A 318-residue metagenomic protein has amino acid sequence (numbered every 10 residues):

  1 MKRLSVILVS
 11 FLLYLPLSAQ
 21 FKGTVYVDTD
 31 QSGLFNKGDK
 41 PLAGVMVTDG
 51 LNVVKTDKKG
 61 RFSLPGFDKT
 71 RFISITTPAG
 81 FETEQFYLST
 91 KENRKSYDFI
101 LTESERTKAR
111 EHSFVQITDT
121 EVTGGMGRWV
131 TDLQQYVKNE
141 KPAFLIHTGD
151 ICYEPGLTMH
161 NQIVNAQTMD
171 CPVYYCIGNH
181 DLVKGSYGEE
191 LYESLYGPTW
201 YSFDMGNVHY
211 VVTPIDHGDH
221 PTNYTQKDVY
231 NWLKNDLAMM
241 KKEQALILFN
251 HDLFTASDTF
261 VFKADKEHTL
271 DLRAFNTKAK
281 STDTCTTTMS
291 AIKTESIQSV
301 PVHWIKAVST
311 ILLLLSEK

Functional and structural regions predicted by a protein language model:
Q20, T24-P41: Structural motif
K22, T29, T77, S89-M159: N-terminal active-site segment of His-dependent metallophosphoesterases
V27, K37, L101-E105, T120-V122 (+1 more regions): Conserved catalytic scaffold of divalent metal-dependent phosphoesterases
T29, F35, T48-R61, P65: Short, acidic Ser/Thr/Gly-rich low-complexity loop/linker segments typical of extracellular and cell-surface proteins
D49, R71-T90: A short, solvent-exposed loop/turn motif at the edges and junctions of modular extracellular/periplasmic domains
W129-G185, E190-E193, M205: Core catalytic region of metal-dependent phosphoesterases/phosphodiesterases, especially metallo-beta-lactamase-like
Q135-F144, H220-S299: His/acidic metal-ligating clusters that form di-metal
F203, T294-K318: Binuclear metal-dependent phosphoesterase catalytic core
